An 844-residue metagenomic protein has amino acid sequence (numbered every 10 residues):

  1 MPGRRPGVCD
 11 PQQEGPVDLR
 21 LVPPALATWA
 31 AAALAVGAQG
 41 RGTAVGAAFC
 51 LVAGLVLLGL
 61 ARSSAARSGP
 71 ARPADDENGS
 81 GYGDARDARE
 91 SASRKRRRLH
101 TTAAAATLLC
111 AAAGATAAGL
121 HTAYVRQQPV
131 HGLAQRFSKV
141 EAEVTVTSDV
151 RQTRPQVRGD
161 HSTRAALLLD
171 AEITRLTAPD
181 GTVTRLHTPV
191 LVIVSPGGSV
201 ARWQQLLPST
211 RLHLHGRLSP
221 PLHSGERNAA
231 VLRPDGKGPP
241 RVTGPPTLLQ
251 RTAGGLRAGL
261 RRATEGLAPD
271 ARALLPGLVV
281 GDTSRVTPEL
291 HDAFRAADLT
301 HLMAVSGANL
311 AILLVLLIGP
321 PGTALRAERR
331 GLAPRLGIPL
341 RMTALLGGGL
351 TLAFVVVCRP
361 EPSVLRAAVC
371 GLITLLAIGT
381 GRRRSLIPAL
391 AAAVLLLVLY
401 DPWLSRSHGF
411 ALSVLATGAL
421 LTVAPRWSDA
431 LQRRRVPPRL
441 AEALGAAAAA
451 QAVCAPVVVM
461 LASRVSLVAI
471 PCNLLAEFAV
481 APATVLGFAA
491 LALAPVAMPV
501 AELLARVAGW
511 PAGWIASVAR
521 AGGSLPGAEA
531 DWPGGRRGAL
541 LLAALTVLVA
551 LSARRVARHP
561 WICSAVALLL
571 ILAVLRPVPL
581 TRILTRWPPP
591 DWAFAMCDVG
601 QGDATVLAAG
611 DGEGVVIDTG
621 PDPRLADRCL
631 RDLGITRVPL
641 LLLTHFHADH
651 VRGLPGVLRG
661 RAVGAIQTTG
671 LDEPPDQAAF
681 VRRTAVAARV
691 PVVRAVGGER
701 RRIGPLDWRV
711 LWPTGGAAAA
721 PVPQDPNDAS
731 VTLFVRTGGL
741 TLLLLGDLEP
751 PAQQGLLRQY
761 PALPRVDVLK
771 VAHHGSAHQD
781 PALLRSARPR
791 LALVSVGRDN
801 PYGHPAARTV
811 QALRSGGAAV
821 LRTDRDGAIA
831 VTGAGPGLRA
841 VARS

Functional and structural regions predicted by a protein language model:
M1-L19, S68-H301, R628, R637-P639 (+5 more regions): Membrane-interface helix/helix-cap signal primarily in integral membrane proteins
P2-L34, G225-A367, A595, I617 (+4 more regions): Aromatic-rich juxtamembrane segments at the membrane interface
V8-Q128, V140, A419-A595, L791 (+3 more regions): Transmembrane helix-bundle segments that form internal channels/tunnels in multi-pass membrane proteins, characterized
P16, A201-Q204, L212, T287 (+6 more regions): Non-globular, low-confidence helical/coil segments that flank catalytic cores
A31, V144, G409, C454 (+3 more regions): Residue-level signal for inorganic ion chemistry
L34, R151, G159-A166, N309-I312 (+8 more regions): Short hydrophobic/aromatic residue motifs in ordered secondary structure
T287-A469, G534-R582, R586, Q667-G670 (+4 more regions): Hydrophobic alpha-helical transmembrane segments in multi-pass membrane proteins
